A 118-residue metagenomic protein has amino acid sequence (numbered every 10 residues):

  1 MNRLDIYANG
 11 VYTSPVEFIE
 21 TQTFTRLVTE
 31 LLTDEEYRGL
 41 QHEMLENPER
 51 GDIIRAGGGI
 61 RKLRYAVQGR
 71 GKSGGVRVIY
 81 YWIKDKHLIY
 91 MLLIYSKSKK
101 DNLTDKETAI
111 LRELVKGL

Functional and structural regions predicted by a protein language model:
M1-E35: Arg/Lys-rich, positively charged N-terminal/basic patches that mediate binding to nucleic acids
M1-R3, S14, W82-L118: Enriched for short, Lys/Arg-rich terminal
E20, L40, G59-R61: A generic structural signal for short beta-strands and their flanking turns/coil linkers
T23, L32-D52: Compact soluble domain cores
L27, E43, L114-G117: Residues that form generic nucleotide/phosphate-binding pockets
D34-Y37, S73, T108: Amphipathic alpha-helical transducer elements in NTP-driven molecular machines
G51-I94, K99: Basic/aromatic recognition patch in beta-strand/loop cores that engages polyanionic ligands
